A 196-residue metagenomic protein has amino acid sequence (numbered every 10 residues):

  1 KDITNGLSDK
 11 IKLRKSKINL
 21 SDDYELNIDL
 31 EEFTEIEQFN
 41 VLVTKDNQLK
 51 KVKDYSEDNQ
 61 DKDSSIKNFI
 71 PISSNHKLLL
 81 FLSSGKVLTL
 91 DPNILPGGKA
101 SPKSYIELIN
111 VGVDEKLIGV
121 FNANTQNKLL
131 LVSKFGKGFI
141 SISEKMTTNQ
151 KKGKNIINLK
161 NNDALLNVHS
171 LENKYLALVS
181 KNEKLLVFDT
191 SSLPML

Functional and structural regions predicted by a protein language model:
K1-L196: C-terminal interaction appendages of subunits in large macromolecular complexes
